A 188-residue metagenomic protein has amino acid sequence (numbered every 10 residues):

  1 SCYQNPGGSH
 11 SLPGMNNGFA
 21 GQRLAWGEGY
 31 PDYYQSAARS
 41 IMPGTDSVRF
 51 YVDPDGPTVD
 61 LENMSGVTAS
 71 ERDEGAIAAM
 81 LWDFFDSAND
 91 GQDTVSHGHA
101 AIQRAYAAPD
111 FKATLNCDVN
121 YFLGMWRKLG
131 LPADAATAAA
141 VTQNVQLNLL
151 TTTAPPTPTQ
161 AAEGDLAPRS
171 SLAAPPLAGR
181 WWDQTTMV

Functional and structural regions predicted by a protein language model:
S1-V48: Zinc-dependent metallopeptidase catalytic helix centered on the HExxH motif and its immediate flanking segment
S11-G18, L61-G66, A78: Flexible glycine/proline-enriched surface loops and loop-helix/loop-strand junctions
G21, A25, T68-G75, S96: Soluble non-cytosolic domains of exported or imported proteins
G21, Q35-S65, D90-A107: Short helix/loop segments within enzyme catalytic domains that coordinate or immediately flank catalytic cofactors
D90-P155: Amphipathic alpha-helical substructures
T137-M187: Non-catalytic extracellular/lumenal accessory regions of secreted precursors
